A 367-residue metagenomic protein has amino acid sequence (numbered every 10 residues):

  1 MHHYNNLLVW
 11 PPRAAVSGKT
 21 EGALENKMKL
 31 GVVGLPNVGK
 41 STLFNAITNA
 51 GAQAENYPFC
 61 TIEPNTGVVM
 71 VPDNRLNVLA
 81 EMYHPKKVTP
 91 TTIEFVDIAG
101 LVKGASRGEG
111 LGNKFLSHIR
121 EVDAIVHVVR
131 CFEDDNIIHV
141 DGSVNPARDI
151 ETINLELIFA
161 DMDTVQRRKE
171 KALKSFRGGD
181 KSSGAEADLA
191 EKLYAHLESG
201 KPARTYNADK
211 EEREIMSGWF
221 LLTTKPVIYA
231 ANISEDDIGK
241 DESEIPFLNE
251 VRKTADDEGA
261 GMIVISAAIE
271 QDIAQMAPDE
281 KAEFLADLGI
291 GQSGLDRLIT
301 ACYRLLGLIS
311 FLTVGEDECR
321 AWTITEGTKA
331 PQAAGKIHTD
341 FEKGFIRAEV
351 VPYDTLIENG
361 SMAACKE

Functional and structural regions predicted by a protein language model:
H3-W10, A14-V33, V38, F44 (+2 more regions): C-terminal-of-GTPase-core extension/linker across diverse P-loop GTPases
V16-E109, N113-I119, I125-R130: Conserved G1/Walker A P-loop phosphate-binding module
M28-V32, V69-D73, N77, T92-E109 (+4 more regions): Conserved ASCE/P-loop NTPase catalytic core
N49, E81, S117, L155 (+2 more regions): Short, intrinsically disordered, mixed-charge
F59, D73-L76, T89-F95, E109-D123 (+9 more regions): Amphipathic alpha-helical transducer elements in NTP-driven molecular machines
G100-S106, D123-F159, K201-Y206, E235-G239: Conserved Switch II/interswitch segment of TRAFAC-class P-loop GTPases
G108-L111, H139-S143, E242-P246, A277-D279: Short, glycine/charged-enriched secondary-structure capping and boundary segments
